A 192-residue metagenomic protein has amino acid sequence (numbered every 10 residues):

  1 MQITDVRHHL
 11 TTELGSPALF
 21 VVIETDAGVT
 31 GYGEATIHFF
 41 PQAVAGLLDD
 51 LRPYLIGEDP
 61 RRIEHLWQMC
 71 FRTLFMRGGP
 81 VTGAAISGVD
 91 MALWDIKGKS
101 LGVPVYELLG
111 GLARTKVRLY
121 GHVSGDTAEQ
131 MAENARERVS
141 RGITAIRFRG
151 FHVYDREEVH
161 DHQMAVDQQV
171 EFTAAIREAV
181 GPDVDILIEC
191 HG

Functional and structural regions predicted by a protein language model:
M1-Y32, T36: Structured beta-strand/loop patches that form or line metal/cofactor-binding pockets in enzymes
R7, T36, A92, R149 (+1 more regions): Anionic group-transfer/hydrolysis microenvironments
H9-T12, V81, A85, S140: Short Gly/Pro-enriched turn/cap motifs at secondary-structure boundaries
D26-L101: Metal- or metallocofactor-binding catalytic centers and their adjacent structured scaffolds across diverse enzyme
L47, R62, L66, A85 (+5 more regions): General structural feature for long, well-ordered alpha-helical segments within catalytic domains of soluble enzymes
D90-D126, Q130: Glycine-rich, aromatic-flanked loop segments that form ligand/cofactor-binding clefts across common enzyme folds
K116-G192: Metal-dependent enolase-superfamily TIM-barrel catalytic cores that perform enediolate-based chemistry
